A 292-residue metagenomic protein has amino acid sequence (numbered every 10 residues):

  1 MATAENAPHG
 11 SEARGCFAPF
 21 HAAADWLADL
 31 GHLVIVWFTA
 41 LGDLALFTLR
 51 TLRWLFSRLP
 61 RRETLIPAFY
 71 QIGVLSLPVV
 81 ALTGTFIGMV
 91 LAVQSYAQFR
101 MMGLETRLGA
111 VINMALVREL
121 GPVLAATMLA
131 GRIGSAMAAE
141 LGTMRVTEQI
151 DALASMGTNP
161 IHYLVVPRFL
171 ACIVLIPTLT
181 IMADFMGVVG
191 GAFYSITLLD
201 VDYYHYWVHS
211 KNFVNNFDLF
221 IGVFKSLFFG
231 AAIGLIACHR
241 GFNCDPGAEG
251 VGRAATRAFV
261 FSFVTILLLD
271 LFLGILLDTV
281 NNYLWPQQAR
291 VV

Functional and structural regions predicted by a protein language model:
E12-E63, R240-D245: Short, membrane-interfacial amphipathic segments enriched in basic
S57-L82, V260-F263: Membrane-interface helix starts
V79, T83, E105-M137, A171-T180 (+2 more regions): Loop-to-helix entry region at the N-terminal start of transmembrane alpha-helices in multi-pass membrane transporters
T83-F86, A126, V166-S195, F228 (+3 more regions): Hydrophobic alpha-helical transmembrane segments that constitute the membrane-spanning cores of multi-pass membrane
Q94-V117, F185-L227, I236-R257, L277-V292: Membrane-interfacial helix-loop-helix connectors in multipass membrane proteins
L141-V166, G247-V251: Short cytoplasmic-facing helical segments at TM-TM junctions of multi-pass membrane proteins
E148, N159-T180, A254, A258: Start (N-cap) of specific transmembrane helices in multi-pass transporter permeases
H162-F169, F259-V280: Hydrophobic alpha-helical transmembrane segments of integral membrane proteins
